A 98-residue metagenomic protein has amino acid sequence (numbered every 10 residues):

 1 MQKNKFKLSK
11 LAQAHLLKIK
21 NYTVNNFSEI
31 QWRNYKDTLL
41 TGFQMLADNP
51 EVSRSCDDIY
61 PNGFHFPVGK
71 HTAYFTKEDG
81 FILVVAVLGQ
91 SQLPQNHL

Functional and structural regions predicted by a protein language model:
M1-T38: Arg/Lys-rich, positively charged N-terminal/basic patches that mediate binding to nucleic acids
Q2, I59, E78-G80: Residue-level preference for short coil/turn positions at secondary-structure junctions
K7, P67, L83: Conserved beta-strand segments that form the floor/walls of ligand-binding pockets within enzyme and binding domains
L11-K18, E51-R54, N62-G63, H71 (+1 more regions): Conserved N-terminal glycine/acidic-rich loop preference
T41-P67: A short, surface-exposed loop/turn module that caps and links secondary-structure elements
H71-L98: Enriched for short, Lys/Arg-rich terminal
